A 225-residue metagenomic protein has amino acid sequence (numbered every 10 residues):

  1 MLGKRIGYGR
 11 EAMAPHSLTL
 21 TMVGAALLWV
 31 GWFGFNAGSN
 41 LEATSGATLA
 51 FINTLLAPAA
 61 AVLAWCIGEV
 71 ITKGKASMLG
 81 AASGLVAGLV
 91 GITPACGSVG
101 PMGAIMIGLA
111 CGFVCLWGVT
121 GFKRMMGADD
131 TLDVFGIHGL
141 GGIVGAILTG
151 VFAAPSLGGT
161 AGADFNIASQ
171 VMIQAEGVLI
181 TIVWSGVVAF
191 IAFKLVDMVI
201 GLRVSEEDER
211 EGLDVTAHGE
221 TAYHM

Functional and structural regions predicted by a protein language model:
M1-M225: Glycine- and aromatic-enriched membrane alpha-helices
